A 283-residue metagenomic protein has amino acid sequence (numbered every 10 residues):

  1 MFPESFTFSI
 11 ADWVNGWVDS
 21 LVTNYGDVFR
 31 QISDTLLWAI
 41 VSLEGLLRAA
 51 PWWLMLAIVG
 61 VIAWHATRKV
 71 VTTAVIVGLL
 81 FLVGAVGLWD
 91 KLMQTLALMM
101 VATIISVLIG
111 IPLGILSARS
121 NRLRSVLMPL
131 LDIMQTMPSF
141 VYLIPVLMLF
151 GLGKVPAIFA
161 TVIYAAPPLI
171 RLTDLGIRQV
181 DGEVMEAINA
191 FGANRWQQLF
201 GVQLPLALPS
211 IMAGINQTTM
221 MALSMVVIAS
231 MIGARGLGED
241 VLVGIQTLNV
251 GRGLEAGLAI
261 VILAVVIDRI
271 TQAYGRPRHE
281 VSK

Functional and structural regions predicted by a protein language model:
M1-A97, I104, R278-K283: N-terminal, non-cleaved signal-anchor transmembrane helix
L37-R48, W89-V101, R124-L127, L131-M134 (+5 more regions): Alpha-helical membrane-interface segments at transmembrane helix boundaries
V61-H65, V83-D90, A102-L131: Transmembrane-helix boundary motif in ABC transporter permease subunits
T73, K91-T95, I115, S125-P129 (+6 more regions): Membrane-spanning helices that line or support transport/gating and their immediate boundary helices in channels
L98-V101, S106-L108, I115-A118, L131-A165: Generic hydrophobic transmembrane alpha-helix motif, especially the helices
M148, A222-L263, G275-K283: Glycine-rich helix-loop "coupling/hinge" segments at transmembrane-helix boundaries in multipass transporters
F159, I163, R195-A229, G251 (+3 more regions): Transmembrane alpha-helices
P168-Q217, V241: Short cytoplasmic-facing helical segments at TM-TM junctions of multi-pass membrane proteins
